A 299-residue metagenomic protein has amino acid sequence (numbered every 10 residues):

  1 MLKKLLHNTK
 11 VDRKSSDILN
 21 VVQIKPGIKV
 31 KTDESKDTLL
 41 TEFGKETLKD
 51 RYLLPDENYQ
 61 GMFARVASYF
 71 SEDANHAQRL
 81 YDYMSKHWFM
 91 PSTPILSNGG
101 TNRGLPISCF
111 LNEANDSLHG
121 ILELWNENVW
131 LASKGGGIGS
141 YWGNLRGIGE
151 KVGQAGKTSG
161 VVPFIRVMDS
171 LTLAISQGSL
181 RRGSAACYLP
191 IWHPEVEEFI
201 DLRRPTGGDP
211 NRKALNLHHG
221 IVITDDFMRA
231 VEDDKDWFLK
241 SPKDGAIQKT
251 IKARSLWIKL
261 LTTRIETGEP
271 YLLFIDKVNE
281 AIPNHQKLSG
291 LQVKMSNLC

Functional and structural regions predicted by a protein language model:
M1-C299: Extended catalytic cores of very large enzyme megasubunits
